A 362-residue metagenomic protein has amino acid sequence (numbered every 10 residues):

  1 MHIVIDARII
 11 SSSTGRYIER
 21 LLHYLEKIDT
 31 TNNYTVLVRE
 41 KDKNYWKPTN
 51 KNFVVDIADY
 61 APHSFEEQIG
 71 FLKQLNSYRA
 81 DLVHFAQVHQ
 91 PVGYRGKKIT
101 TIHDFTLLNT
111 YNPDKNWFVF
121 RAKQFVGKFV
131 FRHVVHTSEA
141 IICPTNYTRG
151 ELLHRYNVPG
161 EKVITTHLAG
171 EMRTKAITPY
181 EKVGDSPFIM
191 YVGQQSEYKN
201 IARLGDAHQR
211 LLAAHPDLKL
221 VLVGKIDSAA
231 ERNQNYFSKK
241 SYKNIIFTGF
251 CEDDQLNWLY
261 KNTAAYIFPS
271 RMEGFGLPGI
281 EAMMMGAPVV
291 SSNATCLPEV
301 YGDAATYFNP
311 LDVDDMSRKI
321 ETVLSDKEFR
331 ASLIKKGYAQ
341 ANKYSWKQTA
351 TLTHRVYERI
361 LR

Functional and structural regions predicted by a protein language model:
M1-R362: Carbohydrate transferase catalytic cores enriched for Leloir-type hexosyltransferases
